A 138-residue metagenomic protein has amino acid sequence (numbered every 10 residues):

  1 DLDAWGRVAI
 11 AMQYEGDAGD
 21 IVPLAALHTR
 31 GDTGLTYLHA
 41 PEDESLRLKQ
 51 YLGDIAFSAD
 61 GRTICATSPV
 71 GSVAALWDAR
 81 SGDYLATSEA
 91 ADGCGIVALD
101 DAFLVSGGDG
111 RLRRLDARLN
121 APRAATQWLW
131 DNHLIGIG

Functional and structural regions predicted by a protein language model:
W5-R7, D60-R62, D100-A102: Short coil/turn segments that connect the beta-strands within blades of beta-propeller domains
I10-Y14, S106-D109: Recurrent small/Gly-Pro-centered beta-turn motifs in extracellular repeat architectures
G16-P23, P69-S72: Short, solvent-exposed loop/turn segments at conserved positions within beta-propeller repeat blades
V22-D32: Beta-propeller blade signature
G34-Q50, A125-G138: Surface-exposed loop and turn segments in beta-propeller and other repeat-based domains that flank or scaffold
I55, I96-V97, H133-I137: Hydrophobic core register within WD40 beta-propeller blades
V105-G138: Blade-level signature of beta-propeller repeat domains, shared across WD40, Kelch, NHL, RCC1 and BNR/Asp-box propellers
